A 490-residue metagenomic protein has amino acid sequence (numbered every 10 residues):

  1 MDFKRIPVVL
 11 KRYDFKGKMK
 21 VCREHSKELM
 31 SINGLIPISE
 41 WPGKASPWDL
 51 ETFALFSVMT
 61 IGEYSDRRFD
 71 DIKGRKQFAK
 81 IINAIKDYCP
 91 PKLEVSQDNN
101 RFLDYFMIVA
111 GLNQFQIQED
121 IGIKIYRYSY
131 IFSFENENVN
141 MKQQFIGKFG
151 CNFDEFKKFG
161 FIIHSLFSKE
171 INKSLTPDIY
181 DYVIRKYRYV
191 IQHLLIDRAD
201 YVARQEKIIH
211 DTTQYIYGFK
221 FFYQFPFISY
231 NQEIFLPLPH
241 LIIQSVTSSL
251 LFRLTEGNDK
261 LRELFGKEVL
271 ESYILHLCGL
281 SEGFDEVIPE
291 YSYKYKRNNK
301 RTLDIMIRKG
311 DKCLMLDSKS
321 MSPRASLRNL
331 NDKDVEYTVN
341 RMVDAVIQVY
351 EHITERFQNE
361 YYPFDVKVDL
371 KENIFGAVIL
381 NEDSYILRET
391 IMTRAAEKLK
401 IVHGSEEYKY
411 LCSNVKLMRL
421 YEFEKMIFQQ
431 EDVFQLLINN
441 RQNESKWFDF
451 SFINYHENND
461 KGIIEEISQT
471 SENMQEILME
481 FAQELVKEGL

Functional and structural regions predicted by a protein language model:
M1-P42: N-terminal alpha-helical "arm" segments
K27-M30, I38, W48-G283, I391-L490: Interfaces and regulatory segments of ATP-dependent nucleotide/adenylate/phosphodiester-chemistry enzymes
K260-L264, Y361-V378, S384, A396-Y408: C-terminal/domain-terminus segments
L280-K300, I305-R308: A short acidic/basic microdomain associated with nuclease active sites
L303, D383-M392: A short acidic (Asp/Glu
D304, D311-M315, N373-A377: Beta-sheet entry/capping signal
I307-L327: Active-site beta-strand-loop-beta-strand hairpin of nuclease catalytic cores that positions key catalytic residues
S320-A377: Catalytic cores of nucleic-acid endonucleases
